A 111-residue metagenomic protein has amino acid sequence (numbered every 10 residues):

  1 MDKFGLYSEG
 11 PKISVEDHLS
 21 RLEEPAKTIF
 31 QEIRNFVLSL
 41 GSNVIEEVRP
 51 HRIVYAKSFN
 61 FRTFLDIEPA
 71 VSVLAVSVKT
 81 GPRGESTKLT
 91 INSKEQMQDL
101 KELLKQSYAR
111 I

Functional and structural regions predicted by a protein language model:
M1-I111: Charge-dense, helix-prone N-terminal extensions
